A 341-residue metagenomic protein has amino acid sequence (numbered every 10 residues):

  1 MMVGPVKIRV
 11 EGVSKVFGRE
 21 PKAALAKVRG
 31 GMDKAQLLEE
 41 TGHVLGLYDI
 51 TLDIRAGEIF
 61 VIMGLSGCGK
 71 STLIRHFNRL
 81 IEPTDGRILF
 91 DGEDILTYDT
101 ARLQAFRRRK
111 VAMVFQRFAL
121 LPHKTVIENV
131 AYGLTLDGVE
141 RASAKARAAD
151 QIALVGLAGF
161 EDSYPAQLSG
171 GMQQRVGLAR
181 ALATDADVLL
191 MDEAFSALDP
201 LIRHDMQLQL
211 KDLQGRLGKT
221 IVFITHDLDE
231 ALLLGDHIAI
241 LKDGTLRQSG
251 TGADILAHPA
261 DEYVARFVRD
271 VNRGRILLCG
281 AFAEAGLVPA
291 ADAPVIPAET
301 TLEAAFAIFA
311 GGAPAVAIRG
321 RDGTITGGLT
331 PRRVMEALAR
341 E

Functional and structural regions predicted by a protein language model:
V13, K27-Q36, D91-D94, T135 (+1 more regions): Conserved ABC ATPase "signature" region
K124-A131: Short coil-to-helix segment of the ABC ATPase nucleotide-binding domain corresponding to the Q-loop/switch region
Y164-L168, M172: Conserved ABC ATPase signature
A183-D187: A short, proline-enriched helix->beta-strand linker immediately N-terminal to the Walker B motif in ABC-type P-loop
D243-G244: Conserved ABC ATPase "signature" C-loop
S249-G250, H258, G328: ABC ATPase "signature
A291-P314, I318-D322, L329-E341: The conserved cystathionine-beta-synthase
